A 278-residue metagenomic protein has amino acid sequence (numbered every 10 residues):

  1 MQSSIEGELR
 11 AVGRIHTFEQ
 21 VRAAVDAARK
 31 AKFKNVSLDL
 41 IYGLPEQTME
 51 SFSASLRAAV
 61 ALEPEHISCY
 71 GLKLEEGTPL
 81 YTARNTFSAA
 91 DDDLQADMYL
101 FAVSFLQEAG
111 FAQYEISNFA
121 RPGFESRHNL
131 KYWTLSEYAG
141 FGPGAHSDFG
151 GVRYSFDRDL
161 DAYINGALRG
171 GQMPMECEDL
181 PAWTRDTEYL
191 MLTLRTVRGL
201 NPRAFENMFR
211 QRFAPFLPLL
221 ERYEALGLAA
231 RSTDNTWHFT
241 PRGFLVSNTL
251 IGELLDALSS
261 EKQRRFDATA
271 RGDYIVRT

Functional and structural regions predicted by a protein language model:
M1-Q211, K262, T269-T278: C-terminal scaffold of the Radical SAM
G151-R153, L226, T249-I251: A short, polar/proline- and glycine-enriched secondary-structure boundary/capping micro-motif
P202-R203, P215-F216, R231: Extended hydrophobic-aromatic, low-complexity segments
R210-A225: Short amphipathic alpha-helical interaction segments
E224-D234: A short, conserved structural fragment
N235-T240: Minor-groove-contacting beta-hairpin "wing" of winged helix-turn-helix DNA-binding domains
R242-T278: Short, amphipathic alpha-helical interaction segments positioned at domain boundaries
